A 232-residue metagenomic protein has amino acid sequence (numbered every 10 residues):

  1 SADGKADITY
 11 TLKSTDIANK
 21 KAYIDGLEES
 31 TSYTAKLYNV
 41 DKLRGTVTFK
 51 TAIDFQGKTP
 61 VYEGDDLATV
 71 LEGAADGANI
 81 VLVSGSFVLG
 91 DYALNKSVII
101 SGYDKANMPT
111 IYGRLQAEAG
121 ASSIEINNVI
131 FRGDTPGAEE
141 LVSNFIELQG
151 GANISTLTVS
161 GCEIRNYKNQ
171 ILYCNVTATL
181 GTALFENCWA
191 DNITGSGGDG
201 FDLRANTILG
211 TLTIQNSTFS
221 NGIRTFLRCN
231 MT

Functional and structural regions predicted by a protein language model:
A2-D7, V40-K42, Y103-K105: Change "in extracellular beta-sheet-rich domains … of secreted and cell-surface proteins" to "in beta-sheet-rich domains
A2-E28: Recognizes extended acidic, P/S/T-rich segments that occur within or adjacent to Ig-like beta-sandwich modules
E29, V40-Q56: Extracellular fibronectin type III
T31-L37: Short beta-strand segments enriched for Tyr within beta-sheet-rich domains, predominantly fibronectin type III
I53-V88: Acidic Gly/Asp/Thr-rich repetitive segments characteristic of extracellular carbohydrate-active and adhesion proteins
Q56, L82-G85, G102-T110, V129 (+3 more regions): Extracellular beta-strand-rich, repetitive "passenger/adhesive" scaffolds that bind or process carbohydrates
E72-A75, F87-S101, M108-S155, N169 (+1 more regions): Extracellular beta-strand-rich solenoid/capping regions of secreted or surface-exposed proteins that bind or remodel
S122-G133, I154-N166, L180-G195, L209-T225 (+1 more regions): Right-handed parallel beta-helix
